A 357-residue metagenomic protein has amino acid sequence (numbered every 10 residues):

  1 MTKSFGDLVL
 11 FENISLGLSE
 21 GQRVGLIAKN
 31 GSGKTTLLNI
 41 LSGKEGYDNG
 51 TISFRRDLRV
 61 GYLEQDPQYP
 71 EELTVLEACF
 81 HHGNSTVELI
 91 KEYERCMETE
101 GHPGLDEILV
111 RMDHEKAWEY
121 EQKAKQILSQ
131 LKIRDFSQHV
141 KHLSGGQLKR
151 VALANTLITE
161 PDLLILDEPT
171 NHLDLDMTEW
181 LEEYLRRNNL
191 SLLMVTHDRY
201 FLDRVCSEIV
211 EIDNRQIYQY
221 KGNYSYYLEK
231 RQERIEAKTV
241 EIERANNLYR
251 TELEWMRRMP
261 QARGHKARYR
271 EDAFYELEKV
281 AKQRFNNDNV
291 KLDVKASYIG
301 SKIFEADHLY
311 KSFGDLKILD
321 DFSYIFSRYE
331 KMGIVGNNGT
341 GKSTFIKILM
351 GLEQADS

Functional and structural regions predicted by a protein language model:
M1-I242, D288-S357: ABC ATP-binding cassette signature C-motif
K230-R263, A267-A273, L277-Q283: Intracellular alpha-helical coupling/juxtamembrane segments of multi-pass membrane proteins
